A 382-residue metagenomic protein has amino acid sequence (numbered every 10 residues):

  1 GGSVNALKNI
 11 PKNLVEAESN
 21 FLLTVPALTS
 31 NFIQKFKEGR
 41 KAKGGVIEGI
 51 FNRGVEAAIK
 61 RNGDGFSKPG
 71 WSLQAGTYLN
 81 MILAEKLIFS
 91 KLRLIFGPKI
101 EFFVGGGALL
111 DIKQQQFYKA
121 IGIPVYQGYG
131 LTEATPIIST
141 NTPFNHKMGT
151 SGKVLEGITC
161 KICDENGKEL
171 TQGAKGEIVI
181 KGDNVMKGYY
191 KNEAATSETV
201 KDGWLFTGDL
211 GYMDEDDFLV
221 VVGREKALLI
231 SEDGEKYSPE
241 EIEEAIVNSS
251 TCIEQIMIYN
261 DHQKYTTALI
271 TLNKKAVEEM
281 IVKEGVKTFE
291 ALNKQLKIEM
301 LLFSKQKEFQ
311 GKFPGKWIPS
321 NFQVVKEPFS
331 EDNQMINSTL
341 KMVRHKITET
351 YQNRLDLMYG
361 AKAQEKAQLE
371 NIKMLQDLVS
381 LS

Functional and structural regions predicted by a protein language model:
G1-A17, G45-V46, Y237-I242, K346: ATP-dependent adenylate-forming carboxylate-activation enzymes
N20-L23, K35-H146, T251: Gly/Ser/Thr-rich phosphate-binding loop
L22, G167, D209, D217 (+3 more regions): Residue-level signal for inorganic ion chemistry
G149-V154, V200-D202: Short Gly/Pro-enriched turn/cap motifs at secondary-structure boundaries
I158, K168-G173, E177-S231: Conserved ATP-binding/catalytic segment of the ANL
V185-M186, V200, F218-A245, V277-L296 (+3 more regions): Adenylate-forming
L210, E215, S250-A276, Q310: C-terminal boundary motif of the adenylate-forming
L229, E254-Y259, K264, F303-S382: Conserved C-terminal "lid"/linker of ANL adenylate-forming enzymes
